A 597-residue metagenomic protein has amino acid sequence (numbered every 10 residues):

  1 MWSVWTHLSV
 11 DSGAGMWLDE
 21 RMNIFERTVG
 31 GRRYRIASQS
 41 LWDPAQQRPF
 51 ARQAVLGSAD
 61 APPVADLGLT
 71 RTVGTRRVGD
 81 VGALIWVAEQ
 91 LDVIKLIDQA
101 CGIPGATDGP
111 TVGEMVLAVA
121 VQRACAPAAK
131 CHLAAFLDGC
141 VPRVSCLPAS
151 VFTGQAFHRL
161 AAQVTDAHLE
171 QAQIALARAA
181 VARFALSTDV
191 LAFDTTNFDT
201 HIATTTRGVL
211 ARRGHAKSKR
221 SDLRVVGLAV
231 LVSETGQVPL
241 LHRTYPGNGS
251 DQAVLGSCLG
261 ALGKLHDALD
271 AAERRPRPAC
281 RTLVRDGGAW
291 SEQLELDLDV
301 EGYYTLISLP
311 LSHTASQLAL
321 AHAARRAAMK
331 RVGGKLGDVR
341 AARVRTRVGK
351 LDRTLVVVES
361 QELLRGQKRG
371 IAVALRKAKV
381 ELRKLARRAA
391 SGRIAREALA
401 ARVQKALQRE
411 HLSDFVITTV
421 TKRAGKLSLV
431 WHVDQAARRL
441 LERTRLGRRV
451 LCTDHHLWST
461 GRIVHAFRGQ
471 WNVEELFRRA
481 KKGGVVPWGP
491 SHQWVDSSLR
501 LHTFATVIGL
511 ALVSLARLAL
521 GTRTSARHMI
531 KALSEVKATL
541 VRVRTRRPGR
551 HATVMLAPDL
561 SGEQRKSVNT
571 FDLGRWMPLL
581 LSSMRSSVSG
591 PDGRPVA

Functional and structural regions predicted by a protein language model:
M1-E114: Conserved glycine(s) in the ABC-transporter nucleotide-binding domain "signature"
I24, G31-Y34, D98-A597: Anion-binding and metal-coordination hotspots
